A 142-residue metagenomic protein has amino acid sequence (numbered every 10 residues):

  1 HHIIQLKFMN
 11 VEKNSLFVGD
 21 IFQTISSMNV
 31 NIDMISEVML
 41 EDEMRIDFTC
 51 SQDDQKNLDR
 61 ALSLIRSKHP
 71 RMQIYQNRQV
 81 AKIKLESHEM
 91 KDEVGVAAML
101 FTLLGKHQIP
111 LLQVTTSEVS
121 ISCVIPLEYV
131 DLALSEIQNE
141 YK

Functional and structural regions predicted by a protein language model:
H1-K142: A conserved regulatory-domain signal marking ACT and ACT-like small-molecule sensing domains and adjacent regulatory
